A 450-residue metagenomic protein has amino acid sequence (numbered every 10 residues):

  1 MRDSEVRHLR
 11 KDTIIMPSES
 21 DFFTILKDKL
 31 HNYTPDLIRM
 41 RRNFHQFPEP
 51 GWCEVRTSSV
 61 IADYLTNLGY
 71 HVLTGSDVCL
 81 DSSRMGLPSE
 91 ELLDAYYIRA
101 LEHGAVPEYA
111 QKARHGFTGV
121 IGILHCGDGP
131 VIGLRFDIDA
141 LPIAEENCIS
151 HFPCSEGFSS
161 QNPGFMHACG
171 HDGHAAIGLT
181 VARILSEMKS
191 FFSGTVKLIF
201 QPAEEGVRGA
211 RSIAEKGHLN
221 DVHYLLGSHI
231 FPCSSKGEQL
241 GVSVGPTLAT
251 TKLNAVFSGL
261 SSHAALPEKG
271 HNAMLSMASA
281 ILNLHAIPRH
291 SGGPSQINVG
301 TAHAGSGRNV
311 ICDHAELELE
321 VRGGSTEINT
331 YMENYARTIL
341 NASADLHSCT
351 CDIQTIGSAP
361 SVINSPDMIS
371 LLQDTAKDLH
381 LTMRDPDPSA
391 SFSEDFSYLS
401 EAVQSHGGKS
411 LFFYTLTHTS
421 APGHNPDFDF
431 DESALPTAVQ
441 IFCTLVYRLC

Functional and structural regions predicted by a protein language model:
M1-I15: Short, Lys/Arg-enriched N-terminal segments with co-localized hydrophobic residues within the first ~10-30 amino acids
P17-D21, L275-C450: Metal-dependent amide/peptide-bond hydrolase catalytic core, centered on the "pita-bread" metallohydrolase fold
E19-H167, I184-E187, F191-F192: Acidic/His- and Gly-rich active-site-bordering loop/insert found across diverse amide/peptide-bond hydrolases
F44, L134, H171, L198 (+7 more regions): Divalent metal-coordination and catalytic microenvironments
G86, V120, L141-P142, F152-M166 (+3 more regions): Histidine/acidic-residue-rich, glycine-tolerant segments that coordinate divalent metal ions
Y109-R114, E204, S243-T247, D387-S391: Short Gly/Pro-enriched turn/cap motifs at secondary-structure boundaries
A175-V181: DPxDG-like acidic metal-binding loop motif
